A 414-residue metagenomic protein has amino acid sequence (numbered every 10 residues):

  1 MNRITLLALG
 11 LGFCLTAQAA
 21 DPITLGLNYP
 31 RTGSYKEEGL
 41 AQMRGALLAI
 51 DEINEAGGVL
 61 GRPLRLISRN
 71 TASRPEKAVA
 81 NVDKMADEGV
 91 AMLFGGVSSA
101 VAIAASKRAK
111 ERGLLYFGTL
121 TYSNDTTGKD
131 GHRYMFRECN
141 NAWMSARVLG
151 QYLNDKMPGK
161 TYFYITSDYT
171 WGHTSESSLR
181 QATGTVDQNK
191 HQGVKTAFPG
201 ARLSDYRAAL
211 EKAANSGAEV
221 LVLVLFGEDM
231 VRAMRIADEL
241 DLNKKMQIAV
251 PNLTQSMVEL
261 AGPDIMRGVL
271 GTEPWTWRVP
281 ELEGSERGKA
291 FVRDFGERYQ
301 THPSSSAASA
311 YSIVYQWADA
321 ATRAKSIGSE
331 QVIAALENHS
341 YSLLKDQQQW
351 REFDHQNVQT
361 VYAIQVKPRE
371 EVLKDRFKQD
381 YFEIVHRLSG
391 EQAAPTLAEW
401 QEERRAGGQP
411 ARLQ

Functional and structural regions predicted by a protein language model:
T5-T16: Bacterial N-terminal signal peptides
I23, S340-Q414: Solvent-exposed, acidic/polar segments of extracytosolic/periplasmic ligand-binding ectodomains
I23-L47, R69-E76, V97-S98, D168-H173 (+2 more regions): Extracytoplasmic "Venus flytrap"
T24, E37-R44, A56-G128, E138 (+2 more regions): Beta-alpha junction/loop-to-helix N-cap segments that form part of ligand/metal-binding clefts
T71, F117, S123-T127, N243-D264 (+1 more regions): Venus flytrap/periplasmic-binding-protein-like
M85-V97, F117-T119, T161-T166, G217-G227 (+3 more regions): Periplasmic-binding protein-like
N124-T127, H132-E239, E281-E286: Extracellular/periplasmic Venus flytrap/periplasmic-binding protein
A237-Y311, T322-I327, F377-L413: Extracellular/periplasmic periplasmic-binding protein-like sensory domains
